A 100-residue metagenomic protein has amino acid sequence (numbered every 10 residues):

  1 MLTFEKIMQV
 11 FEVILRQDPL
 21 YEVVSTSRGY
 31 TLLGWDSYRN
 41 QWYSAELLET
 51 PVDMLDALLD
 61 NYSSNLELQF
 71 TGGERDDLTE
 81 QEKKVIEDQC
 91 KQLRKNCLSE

Functional and structural regions predicted by a protein language model:
M1-E12: Short, basic/low-complexity N-terminal boundary segments at the transition from targeting/disordered tails
L2, A45-E100: Mixed-charge, Lys/Arg-enriched low-complexity segments
F11, V24-S25, D53: N-terminal non-cleavable signal-anchor helices
I14-Q17: Short solvent-exposed loop/turn micro-motifs enriched in small/polar/acidic residues
P19-W42, N61: Short aromatic-glycine-(Arg/Gly/Cys) micro-motifs in beta-strand/loop hairpins
